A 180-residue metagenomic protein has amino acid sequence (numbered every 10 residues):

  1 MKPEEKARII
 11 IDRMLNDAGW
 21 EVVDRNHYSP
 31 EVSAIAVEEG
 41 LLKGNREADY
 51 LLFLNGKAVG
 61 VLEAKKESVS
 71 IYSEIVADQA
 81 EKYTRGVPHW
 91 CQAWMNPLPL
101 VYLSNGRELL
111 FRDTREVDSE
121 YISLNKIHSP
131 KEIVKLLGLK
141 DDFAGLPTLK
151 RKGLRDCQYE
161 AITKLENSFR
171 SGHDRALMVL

Functional and structural regions predicted by a protein language model:
M1-L180: ATP-dependent helicase/translocase motor core
